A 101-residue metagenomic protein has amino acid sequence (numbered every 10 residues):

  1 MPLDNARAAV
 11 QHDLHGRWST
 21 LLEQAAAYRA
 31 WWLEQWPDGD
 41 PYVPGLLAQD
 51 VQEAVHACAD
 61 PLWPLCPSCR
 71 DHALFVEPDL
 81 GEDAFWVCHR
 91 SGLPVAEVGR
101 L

Functional and structural regions predicted by a protein language model:
M1-Y42: N-terminal alpha-helical interaction blocks
P37-L101: Cys/His-clustered metal-coordination modules, chiefly Zn-binding fingers
